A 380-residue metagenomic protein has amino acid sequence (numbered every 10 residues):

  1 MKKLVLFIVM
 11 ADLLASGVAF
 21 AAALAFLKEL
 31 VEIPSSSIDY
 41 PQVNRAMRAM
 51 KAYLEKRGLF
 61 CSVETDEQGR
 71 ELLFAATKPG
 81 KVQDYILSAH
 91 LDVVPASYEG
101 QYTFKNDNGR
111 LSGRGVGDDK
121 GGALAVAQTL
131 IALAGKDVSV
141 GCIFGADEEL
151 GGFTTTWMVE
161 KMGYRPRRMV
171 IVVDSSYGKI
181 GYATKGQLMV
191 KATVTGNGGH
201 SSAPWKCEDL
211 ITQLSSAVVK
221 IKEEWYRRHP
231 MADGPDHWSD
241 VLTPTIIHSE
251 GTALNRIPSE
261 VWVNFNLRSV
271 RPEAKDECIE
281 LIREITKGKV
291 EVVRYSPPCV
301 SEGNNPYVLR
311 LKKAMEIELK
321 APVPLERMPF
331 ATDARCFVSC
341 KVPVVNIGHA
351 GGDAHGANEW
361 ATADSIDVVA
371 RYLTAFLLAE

Functional and structural regions predicted by a protein language model:
M1-L4: Positively charged n-region of N-terminal signal peptides that target proteins for export
I8-A15: Bacterial N-terminal signal peptides
F20-V116, L133-V138, A334: Acidic/His- and Gly-rich active-site-bordering loop/insert found across diverse amide/peptide-bond hydrolases
A22-A25, S35-S36, A52-Y53, S175 (+2 more regions): Metal-dependent amide/peptide-bond hydrolase catalytic core, centered on the "pita-bread" metallohydrolase fold
S88-A89, I143-G145, I171-D174, T193-T195 (+1 more regions): Short beta-strand segments
D92-D107, P166, A183-T193, V345: Acidic-glycine-rich active-site phosphate/pyrophosphate-binding loop
G115, D119-M189: Acidic/histidine-rich catalytic neighborhood of metal-dependent amide-processing enzymes
